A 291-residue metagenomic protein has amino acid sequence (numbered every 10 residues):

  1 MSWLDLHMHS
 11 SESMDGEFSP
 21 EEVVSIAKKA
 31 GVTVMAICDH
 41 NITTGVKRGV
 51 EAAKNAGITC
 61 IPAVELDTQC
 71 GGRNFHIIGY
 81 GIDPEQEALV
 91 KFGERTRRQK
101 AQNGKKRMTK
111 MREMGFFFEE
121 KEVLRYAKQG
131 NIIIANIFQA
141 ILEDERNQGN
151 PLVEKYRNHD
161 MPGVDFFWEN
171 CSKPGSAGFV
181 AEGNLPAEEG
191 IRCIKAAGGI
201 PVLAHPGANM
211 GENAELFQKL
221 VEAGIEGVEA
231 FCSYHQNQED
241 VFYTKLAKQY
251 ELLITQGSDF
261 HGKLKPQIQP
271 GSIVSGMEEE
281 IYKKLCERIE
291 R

Functional and structural regions predicted by a protein language model:
M1-H7, P162, F166-S172, I194: N-terminal small/glycine-rich loop or linker at the start of catalytic domains across soluble metabolic enzymes
S2-N136, A140, A223, V228-K265: A metal-dependent hydrolase metal-coordination microenvironment
H9-E17, G175, F179, V274: Acidic/histidine-rich helix-loop elements that form or flank divalent-metal/phosphate-binding sites at the catalytic
Q69-Q99, F138-G175, S272-E290: Active-site gating loops and adjacent loop-to-helix segments of metal-dependent hydrolytic enzymes
Y126-A127, S172-A181: Surface-exposed cleft-lining segments at the edges of enzyme active sites
A177-M210, A214-F217, V221-A223: Conserved, well-ordered alpha-helix/loop/beta-strand core segments that scaffold catalytic motifs
N213, N237-D240, L253-R291: Catalytic core of soluble alpha/beta enzymes
A214-F231, E287-R291: Active-site-proximal helix-loop elements at catalytic-domain edges
